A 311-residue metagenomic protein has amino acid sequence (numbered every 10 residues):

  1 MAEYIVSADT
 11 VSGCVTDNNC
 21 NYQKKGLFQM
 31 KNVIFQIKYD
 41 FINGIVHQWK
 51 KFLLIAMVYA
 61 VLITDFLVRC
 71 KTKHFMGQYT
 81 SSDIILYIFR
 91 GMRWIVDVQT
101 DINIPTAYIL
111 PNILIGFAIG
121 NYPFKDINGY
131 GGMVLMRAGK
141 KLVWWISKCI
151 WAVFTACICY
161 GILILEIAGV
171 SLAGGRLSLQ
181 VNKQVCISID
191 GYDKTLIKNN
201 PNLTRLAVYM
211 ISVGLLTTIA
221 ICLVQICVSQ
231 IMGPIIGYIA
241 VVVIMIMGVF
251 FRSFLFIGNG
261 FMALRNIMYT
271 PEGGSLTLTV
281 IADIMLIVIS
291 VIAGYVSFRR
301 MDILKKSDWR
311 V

Functional and structural regions predicted by a protein language model:
Y4, D9, D17-Y22: Intrinsic-disorder-associated, low-complexity terminal segments enriched in Asp/Asn/His/Tyr and depleted of Lys/Arg
K25-A56: Aromatic- and glycine-rich beta-strand/loop motifs that create alpha-glucan
F41, I45, L142-V153: Interfacial transmembrane-helix starts/ends
L54-V58, G233-V249, W309-R310: Central hydrophobic cores of alpha-helical transmembrane segments in multi-pass integral membrane proteins
L62-Y122, I146-Q230, P234, R265-D283: Secretory targeting signals
I119-R137: Transmembrane helix boundary and interhelical loop/hinge segments in multi-pass membrane proteins
R176-S188, V243-N259: Juxtamembrane non-transmembrane "cap" segments at the membrane-aqueous interface of multi-pass membrane proteins
L286-V311: Junction motif at the cytosolic side of a transmembrane helix
